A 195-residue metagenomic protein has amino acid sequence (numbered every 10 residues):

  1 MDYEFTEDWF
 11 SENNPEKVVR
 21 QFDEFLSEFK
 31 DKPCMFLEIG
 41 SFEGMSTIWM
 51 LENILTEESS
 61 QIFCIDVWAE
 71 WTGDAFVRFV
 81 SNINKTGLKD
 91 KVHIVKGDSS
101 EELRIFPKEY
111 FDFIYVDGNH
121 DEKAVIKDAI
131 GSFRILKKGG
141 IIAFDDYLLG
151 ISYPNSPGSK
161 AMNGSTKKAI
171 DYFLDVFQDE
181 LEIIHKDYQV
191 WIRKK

Functional and structural regions predicted by a protein language model:
M1-K195: A short alpha-helical cap/connector motif
